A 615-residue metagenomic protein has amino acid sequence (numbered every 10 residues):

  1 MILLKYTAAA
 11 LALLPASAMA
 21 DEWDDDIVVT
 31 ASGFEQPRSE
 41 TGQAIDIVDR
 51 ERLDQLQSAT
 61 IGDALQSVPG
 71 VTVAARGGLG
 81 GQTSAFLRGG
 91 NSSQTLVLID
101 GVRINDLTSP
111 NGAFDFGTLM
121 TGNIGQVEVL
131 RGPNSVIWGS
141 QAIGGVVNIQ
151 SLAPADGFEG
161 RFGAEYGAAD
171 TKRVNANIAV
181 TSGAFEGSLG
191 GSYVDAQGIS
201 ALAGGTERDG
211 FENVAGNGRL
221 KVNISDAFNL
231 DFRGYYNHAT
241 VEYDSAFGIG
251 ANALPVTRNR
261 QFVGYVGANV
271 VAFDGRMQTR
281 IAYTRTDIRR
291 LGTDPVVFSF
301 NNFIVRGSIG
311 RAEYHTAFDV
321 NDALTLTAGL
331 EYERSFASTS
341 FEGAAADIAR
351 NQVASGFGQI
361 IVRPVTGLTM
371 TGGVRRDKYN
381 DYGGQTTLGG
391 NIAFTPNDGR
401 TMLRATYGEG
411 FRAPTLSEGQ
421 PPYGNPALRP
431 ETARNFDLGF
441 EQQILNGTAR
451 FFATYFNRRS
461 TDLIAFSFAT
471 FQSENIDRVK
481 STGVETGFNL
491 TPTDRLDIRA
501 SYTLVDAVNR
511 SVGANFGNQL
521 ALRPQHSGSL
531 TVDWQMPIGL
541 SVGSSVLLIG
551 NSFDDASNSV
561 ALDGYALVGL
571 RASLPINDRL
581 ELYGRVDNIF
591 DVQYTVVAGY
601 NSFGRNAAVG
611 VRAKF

Functional and structural regions predicted by a protein language model:
I2, Y6-A10, M19-D21, A179-T181 (+3 more regions): Conserved C-terminal beta-signal and adjacent last beta-strands/turns of outer-membrane beta-barrel proteins
W23-L56, S84, S92, N217: N-terminal periplasmic "start-of-domain" segments of outer-membrane beta-barrel proteins
I61-A64, G81-F86, T95-L98, F114-L119 (+3 more regions): N-terminal periplasmic accessory domains that precede and gate Gram-negative outer-membrane beta-barrel machines
R103-R131: Short acidic/polar hinge/loop motifs at secondary-structure boundaries that mediate gating or recognition
S135-V136, N148, A155-E165, A169 (+1 more regions): Periplasmic-side early beta-strands and strand-to-turn transitions of outer-membrane beta-barrels
F185, L189, D274-D294, S335-S338 (+4 more regions): Membrane-embedded beta-barrel scaffold of Gram-negative outer-membrane proteins
S225, N321-T327, E331-E333, S340-R458 (+3 more regions): Structural signature of Gram-negative outer-membrane beta-barrels, strongest in the C-terminal barrel of TonB-dependent
L326, R363-M370, N457-R459, N475-A556 (+2 more regions): Gram-negative outer-membrane beta-barrel transporters
